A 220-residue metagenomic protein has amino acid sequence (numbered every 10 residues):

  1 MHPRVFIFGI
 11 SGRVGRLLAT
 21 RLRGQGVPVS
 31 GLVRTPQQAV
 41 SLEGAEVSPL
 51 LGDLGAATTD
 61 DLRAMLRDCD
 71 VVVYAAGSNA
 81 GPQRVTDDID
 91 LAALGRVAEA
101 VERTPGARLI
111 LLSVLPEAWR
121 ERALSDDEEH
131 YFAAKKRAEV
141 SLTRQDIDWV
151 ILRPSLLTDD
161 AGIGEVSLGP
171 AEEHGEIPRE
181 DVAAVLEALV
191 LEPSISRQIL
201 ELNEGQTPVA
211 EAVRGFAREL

Functional and structural regions predicted by a protein language model:
P3-V27: N-terminal Rossmann NAD(P)H-binding glycine-rich loop of SDR-like oxidoreductase domains
R4, D70-V71, R108: Structural motif
F8, P28-L32, P36, S78-S141 (+1 more regions): Conserved Rossmann-fold NAD(P)-dependent oxidoreductase catalytic core, especially the SDR/UDP-sugar
G31-R96, A100-R103, L191: NAD(P)H-binding glycine-rich loop region in Rossmannoid oxidoreductase-like domains and their noncatalytic homologs
A93, A134, L152, E173-A188 (+1 more regions): Substrate-positioning beta->alpha
E121, A161-V166, L189-Q198: Glycine/proline-rich active-site loop of Rossmann-fold NAD(P)-dependent oxidoreductases
V150-P170, L202: Flexible, glycine-rich beta-alpha linker
E192-V213: Core catalytic loop region at the nicotinamide-binding pocket of NAD(P)H-dependent oxidoreductases
